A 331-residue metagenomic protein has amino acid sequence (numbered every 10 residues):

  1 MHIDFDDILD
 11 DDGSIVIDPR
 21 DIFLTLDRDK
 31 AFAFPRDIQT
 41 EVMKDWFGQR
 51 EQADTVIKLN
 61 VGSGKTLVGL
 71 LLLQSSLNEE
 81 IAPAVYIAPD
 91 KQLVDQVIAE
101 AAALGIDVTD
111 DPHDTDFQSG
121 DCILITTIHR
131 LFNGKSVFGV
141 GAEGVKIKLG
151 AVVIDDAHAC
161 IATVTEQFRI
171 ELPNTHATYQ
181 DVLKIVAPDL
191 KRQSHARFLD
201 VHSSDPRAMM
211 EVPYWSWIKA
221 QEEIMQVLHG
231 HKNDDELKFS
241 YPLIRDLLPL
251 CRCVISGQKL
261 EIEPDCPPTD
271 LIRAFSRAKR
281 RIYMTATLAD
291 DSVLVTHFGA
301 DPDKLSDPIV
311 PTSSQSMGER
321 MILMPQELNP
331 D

Functional and structural regions predicted by a protein language model:
H2-K58: Conserved pre-motif I regulatory segment
L24-D27, T40-E41, F47, E51-N60 (+2 more regions): Conserved coupling segment at the C-terminus of the helicase ATP-binding
P35, Y86, L124: Conserved SAM-binding loop
G62-G64: Conserved glycine(s) of the Walker
T66-G105, R130-N133: Conserved Walker A/P-loop ATP-binding site and its immediately adjacent core in helicase/helicase-like ATPase domains
V68-G69, D95-A99, K135-V137, V164 (+2 more regions): A short acidic (Asp/Glu
I87-A88, T126, M284: Short hydrophobic segments within beta-strands
D95-E143: Inter-Walker segment of RecA-like/P-loop motor cores
